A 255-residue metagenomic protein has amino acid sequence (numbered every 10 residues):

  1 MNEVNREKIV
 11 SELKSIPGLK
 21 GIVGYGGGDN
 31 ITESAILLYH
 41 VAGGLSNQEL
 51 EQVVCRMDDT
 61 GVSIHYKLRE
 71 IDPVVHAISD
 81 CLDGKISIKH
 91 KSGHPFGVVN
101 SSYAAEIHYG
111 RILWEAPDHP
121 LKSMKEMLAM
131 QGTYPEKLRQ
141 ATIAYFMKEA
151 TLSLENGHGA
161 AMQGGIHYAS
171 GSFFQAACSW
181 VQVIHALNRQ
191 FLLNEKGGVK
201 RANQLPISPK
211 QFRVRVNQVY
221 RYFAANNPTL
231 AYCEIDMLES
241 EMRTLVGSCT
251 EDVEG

Functional and structural regions predicted by a protein language model:
E3-V10, K14, E51-A161: Conserved NTP/Mg2+-binding pocket subregion across the NTase superfamily
V4, A42-L45, R69, L193 (+1 more regions): Short coil/turn linker and secondary-structure boundary residues
E7-Q48: Active-site nucleotide-donor binding segment shared across nucleotidyl transfer reactions
P17, D58, L205-P206: A broad structural signal for alpha-helix termini and local helix breaks/kinks
Y25-G26, R69, V214: Proline- and acidic/polar-enriched loop/turn elements at helix boundaries
D29-N30, I71-P73, F191-L192: Short, solvent-exposed loop/turn segments at secondary-structure junctions
E33-A35, T60-V62, T229: Residues at beta-strand starts and edge strands
H119-G255: Conserved nucleotidyltransferase catalytic core and NTase-mimicking acidic/glycine-rich helix/loop elements in nucleic
